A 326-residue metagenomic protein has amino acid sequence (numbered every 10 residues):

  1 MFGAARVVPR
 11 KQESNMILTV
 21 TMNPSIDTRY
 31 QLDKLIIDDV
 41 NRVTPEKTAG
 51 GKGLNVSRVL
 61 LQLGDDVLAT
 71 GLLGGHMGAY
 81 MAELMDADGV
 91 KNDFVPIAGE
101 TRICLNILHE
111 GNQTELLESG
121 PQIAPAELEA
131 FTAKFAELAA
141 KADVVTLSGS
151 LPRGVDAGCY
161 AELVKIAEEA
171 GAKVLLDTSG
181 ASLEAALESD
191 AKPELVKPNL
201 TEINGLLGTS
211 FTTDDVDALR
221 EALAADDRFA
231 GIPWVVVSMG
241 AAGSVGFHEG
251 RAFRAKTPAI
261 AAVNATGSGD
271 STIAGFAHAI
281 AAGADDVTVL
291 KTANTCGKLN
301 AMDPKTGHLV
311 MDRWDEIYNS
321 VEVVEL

Functional and structural regions predicted by a protein language model:
M1-T70, M77-Y80, K256, L326: Glycine-rich phosphate/adenosyl-contacting loop at the front of the ribokinase-like
I36, V40, Q62-D143, D315-L326: Conserved N-terminal subdomain of the carbohydrate kinase-like
L61, V164, E168, A281: Gly/Ala-rich phosphate-binding loop of Rossmann-like dinucleotide-binding domains, activating on the conserved
Q122-A124, L151-V155, S182-L183, N204-G205 (+2 more regions): Short, small-residue-enriched loops and turns at beta-alpha junctions that line or gate enzyme active sites
A139-G154: Short acidic, glycine-rich surface-loop motifs adjacent to enzyme active sites
A161-A252: Conserved phosphate/ATP/ADP-binding segment of small-molecule kinases
E188, V216-L326: Conserved phosphate-binding/catalytic region of the ribokinase-like
